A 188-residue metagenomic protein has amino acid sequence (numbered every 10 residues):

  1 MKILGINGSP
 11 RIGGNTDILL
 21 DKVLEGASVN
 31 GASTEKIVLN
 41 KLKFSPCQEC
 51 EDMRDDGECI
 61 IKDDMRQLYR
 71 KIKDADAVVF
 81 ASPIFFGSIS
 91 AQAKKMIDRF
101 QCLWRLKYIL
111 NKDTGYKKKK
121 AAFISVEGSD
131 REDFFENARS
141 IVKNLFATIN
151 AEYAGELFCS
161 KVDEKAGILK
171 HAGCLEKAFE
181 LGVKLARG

Functional and structural regions predicted by a protein language model:
M1-A32: N-terminal beta1-alpha1 ligand-phosphate binding loop
N7, V38, L157-F158: Residue-level recognition of beta-strand->loop/alpha-helix junctions
D17-D21, F135-S140, L175: Short, surface-exposed alpha-helical segments at coil->helix boundaries
S28-N30, S140-G188: Glycine-rich phosphate/pyrophosphate-binding loop and the adjoining helix
A32-L42: A short beta-strand-loop structural module common to alpha/beta enzyme folds
L42-I72: Cysteine-cluster motifs in flexible loop/terminal segments that predominantly coordinate metals
E51-D55, D98, A172-C174: Short, hinge-like loop/turn segments at secondary-structure boundaries
I60-K143, A147: Helix-loop-strand module that forms the ligand-binding subsite of alpha/beta enzymes
